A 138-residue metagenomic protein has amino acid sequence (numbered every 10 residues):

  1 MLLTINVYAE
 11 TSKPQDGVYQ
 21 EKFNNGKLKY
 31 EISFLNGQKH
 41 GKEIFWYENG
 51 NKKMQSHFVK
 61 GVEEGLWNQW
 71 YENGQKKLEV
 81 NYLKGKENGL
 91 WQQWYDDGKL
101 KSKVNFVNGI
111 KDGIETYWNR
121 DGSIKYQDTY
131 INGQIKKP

Functional and structural regions predicted by a protein language model:
L2-P138: Glycine/tyrosine- and acidic-biased, solvent-exposed loop/turn segments at the edges of beta-strands
